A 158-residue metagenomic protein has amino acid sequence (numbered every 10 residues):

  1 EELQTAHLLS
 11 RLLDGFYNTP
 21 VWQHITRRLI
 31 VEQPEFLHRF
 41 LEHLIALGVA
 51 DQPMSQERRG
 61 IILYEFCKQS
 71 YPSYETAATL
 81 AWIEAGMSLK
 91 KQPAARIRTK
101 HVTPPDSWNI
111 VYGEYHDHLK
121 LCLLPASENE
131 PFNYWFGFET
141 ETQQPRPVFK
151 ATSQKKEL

Functional and structural regions predicted by a protein language model:
E1-P34: A structural motif corresponding to the C-terminal lobe/cap of the Radical SAM core domain
T5, T19, T26, T76-T79 (+4 more regions): Residue-identity detector for threonine
P34-L119: Alpha-helical scaffold in the C-terminal half of BTB/POZ domains and their immediate C-terminal extension
R96-L158: Charge-dense, extended regions
